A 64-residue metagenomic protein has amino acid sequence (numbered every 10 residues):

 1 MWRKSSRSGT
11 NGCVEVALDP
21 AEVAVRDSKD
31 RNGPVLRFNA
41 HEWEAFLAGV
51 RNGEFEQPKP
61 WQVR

Functional and structural regions predicted by a protein language model:
M1-R64: Positively charged, low-complexity terminal tracts and the immediately adjacent first secondary-structure elements
